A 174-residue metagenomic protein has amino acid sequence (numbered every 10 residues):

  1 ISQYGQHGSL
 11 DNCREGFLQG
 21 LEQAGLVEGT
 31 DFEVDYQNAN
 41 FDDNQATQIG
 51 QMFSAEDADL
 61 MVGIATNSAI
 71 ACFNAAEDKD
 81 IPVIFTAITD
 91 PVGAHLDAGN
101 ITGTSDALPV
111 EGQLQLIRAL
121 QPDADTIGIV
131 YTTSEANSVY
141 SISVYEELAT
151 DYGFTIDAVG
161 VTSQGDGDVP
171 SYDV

Functional and structural regions predicted by a protein language model:
I1-A24, D35-N44, S138: Extracytoplasmic "Venus flytrap"
I1-S2, F53-T66, I84, I127-V130 (+1 more regions): Periplasmic-binding protein-like
F17, D106-Y152, I156: An alpha-beta-alpha
Q23-A46, N100, E146-P170: Short beta-strand elements in bilobed, periplasmic/extracellular small-molecule ligand-binding domains
F41-L60, D168-V174: Short, well-structured alpha-helical segments in soluble
D42-S54, N67-A75, V92-L96: Pocket-flanking alpha-helical
L60-A76, G165-V174: Hydrophobic alpha-helical
A71, E77-V110: Flexible loop/hinge segments that line or gate small-molecule binding clefts
